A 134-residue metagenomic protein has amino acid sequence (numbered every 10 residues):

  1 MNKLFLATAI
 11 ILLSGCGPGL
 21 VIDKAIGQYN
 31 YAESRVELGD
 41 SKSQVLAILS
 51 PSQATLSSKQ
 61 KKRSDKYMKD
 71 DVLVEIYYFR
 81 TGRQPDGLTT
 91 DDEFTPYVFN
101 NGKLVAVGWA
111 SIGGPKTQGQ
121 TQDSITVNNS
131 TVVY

Functional and structural regions predicted by a protein language model:
N2-A7: Sec-dependent signal peptide recognition, specifically the positively charged N-region followed immediately by
L12-G15: C-terminal motif of bacterial Sec signal peptides marking the signal peptidase cleavage site
G17-Y134: Residues within mature, well-folded domains
